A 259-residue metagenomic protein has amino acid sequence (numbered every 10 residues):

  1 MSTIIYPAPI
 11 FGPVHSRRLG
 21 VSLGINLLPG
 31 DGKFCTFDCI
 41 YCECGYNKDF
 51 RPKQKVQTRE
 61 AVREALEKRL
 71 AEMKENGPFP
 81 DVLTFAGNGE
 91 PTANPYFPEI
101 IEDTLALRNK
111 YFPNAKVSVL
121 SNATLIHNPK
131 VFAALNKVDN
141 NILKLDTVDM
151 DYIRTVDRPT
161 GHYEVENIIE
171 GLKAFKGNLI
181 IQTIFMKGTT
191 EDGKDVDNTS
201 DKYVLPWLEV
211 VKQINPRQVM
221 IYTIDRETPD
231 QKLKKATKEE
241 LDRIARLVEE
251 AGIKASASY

Functional and structural regions predicted by a protein language model:
M1-I40, Y46-Q57, K68, E72-P78: N-terminal [4Fe-4S]-dependent radical SAM core
M1-R18, K68-A71, K187-Y259: Auxiliary Fe-S-binding modules of radical SAM enzymes
I4-Y6, F50, F85-N88, T160-A174: Generic detector of contiguous secondary-structure segments
S22-G24, V82, I142, I180: Short hydrophobic-acidic sequence motifs that mark active-site Asp/Glu residues
L27, F85-G87, T183, T223: Short glycine-centered, acidic/aromatic-flanked micro-motifs in structured strand/loop junctions that mark active-site
Y41-V138: Conserved Radical SAM active-site core
A93-K234: Conserved AdoMet/S-adenosylmethionine-binding subsite of the radical SAM
